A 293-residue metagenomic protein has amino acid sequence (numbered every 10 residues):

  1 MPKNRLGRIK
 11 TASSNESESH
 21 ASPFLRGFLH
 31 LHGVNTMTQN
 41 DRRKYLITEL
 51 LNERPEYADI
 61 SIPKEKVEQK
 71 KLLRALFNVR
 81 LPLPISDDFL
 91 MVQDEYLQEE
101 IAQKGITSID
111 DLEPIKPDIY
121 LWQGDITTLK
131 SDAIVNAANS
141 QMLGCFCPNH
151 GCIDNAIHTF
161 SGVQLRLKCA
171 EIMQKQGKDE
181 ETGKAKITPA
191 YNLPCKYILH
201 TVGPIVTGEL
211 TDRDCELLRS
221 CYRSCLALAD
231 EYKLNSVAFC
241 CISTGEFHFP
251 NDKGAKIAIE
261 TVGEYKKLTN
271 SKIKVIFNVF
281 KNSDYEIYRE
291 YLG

Functional and structural regions predicted by a protein language model:
P2-G293: Macrodomain-like recognition of ADP-ribose-binding/processing modules
